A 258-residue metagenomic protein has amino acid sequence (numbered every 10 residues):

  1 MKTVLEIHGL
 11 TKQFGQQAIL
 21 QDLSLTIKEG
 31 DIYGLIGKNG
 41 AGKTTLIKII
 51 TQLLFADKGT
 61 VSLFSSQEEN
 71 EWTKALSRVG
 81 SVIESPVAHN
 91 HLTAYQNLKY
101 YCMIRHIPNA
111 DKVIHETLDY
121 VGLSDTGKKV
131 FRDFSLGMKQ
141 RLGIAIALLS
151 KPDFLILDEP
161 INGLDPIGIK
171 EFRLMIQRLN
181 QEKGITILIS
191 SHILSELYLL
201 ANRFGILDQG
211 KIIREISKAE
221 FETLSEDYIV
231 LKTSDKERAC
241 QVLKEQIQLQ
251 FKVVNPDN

Functional and structural regions predicted by a protein language model:
M1-T3: Primarily ABC-family ATPase nucleotide-binding module
L5, K12-L23, I27-I189, L194-D208 (+1 more regions): ABC transporter nucleotide-binding domains
H8, K28, L231-S234: A structural detector for beta-sheet-dominated domains
L20, K28, L224-E226, P256: Short, solvent-exposed coil/turn segments
F55, E220-L224, V253-P256: Short, flexible turn/loop "capping" segments at secondary-structure junctions
F64, H106, G205, S217 (+3 more regions): A generic structural signal for secondary-structure junctions that act as hinges or helix/strand caps at the edges
K211-S234: Conserved beta-strand-loop-alpha-helix hinge in the C-terminal portion of ABC ATPase nucleotide-binding domains
D227-N258: Short, charged/small-residue-rich alpha-helical element at the C-terminal edge of ABC transporter nucleotide-binding
